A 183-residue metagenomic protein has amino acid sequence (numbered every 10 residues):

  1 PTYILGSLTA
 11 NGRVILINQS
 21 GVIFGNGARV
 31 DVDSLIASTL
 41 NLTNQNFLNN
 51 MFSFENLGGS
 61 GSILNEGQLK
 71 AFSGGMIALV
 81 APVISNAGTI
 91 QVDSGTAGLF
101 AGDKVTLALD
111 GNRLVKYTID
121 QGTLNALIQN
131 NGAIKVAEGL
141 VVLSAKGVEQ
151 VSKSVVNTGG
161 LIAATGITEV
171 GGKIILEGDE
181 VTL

Functional and structural regions predicted by a protein language model:
P1-L183: Extracellular and secretory-pathway beta-repeat/beta-biased strand scaffolds
